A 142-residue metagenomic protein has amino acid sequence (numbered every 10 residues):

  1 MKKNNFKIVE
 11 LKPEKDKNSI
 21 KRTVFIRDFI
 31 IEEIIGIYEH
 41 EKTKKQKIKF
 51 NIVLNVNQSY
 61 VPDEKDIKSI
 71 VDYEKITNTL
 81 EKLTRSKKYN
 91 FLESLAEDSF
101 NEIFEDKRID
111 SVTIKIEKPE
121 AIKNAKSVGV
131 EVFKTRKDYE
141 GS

Functional and structural regions predicted by a protein language model:
M1-S142: N-terminal, polar/charged subdomain of small-to-medium soluble alpha/beta proteins
